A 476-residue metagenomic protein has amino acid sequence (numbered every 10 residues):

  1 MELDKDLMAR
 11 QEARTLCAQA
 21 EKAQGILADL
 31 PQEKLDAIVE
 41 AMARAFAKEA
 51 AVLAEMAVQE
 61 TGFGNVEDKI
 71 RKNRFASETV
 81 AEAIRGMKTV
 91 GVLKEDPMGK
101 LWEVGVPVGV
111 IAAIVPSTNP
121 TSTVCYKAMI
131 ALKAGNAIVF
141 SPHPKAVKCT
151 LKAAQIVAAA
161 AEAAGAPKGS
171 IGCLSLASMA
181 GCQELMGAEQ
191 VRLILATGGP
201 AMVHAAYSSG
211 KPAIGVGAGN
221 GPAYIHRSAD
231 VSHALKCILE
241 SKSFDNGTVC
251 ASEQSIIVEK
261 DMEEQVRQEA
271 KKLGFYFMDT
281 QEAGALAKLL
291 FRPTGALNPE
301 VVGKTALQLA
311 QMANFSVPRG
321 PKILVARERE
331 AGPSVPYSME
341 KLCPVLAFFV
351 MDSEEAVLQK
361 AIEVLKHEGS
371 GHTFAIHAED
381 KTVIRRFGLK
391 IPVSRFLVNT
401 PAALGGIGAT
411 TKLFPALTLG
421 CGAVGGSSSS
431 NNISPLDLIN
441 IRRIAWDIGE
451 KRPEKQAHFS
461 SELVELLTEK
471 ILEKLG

Functional and structural regions predicted by a protein language model:
M1-W102, I130, K272: N-terminal Rossmann-like NAD(P)+-binding subdomain of aldehyde/semialdehyde dehydrogenases
D6-R10, C125, V203-G332: ALDH superfamily catalytic-core signature
L16-A18, G215-G217, N246-C250, V335-L342 (+1 more regions): Short, flexible turn/loop "capping" segments at secondary-structure junctions
E21-D29, A112-A113, S255-V258, L342-S353 (+1 more regions): Short, well-ordered beta-strand elements within core beta-sheets of diverse protein domains
D29-K34, P167-S170, N246-C250, Y276-L286 (+3 more regions): Flexible, glycine/charged-enriched surface loops at secondary-structure junctions
V92-H233: Rossmann-like NAD(P) dinucleotide-binding subdomain of oxidoreductase/dehydrogenase enzymes
G135, I194, E259, L309 (+1 more regions): Residue-level signal for inorganic ion chemistry
F315-G476: Conserved C-terminal structural/oligomerization subdomain of aldehyde/semialdehyde dehydrogenase
